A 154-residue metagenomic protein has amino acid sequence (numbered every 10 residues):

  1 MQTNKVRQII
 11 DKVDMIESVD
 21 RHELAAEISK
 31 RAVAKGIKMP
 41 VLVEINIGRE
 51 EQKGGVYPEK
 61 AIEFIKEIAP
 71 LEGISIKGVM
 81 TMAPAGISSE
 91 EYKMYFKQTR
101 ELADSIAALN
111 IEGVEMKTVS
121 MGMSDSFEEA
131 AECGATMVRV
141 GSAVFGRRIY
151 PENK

Functional and structural regions predicted by a protein language model:
M1-E101, I106-D125, A131-C133, F145: Conserved alpha/beta-domain cores
A131-K154: C-terminal helical cap(s) of enzyme catalytic domains, especially alpha/beta-barrels
